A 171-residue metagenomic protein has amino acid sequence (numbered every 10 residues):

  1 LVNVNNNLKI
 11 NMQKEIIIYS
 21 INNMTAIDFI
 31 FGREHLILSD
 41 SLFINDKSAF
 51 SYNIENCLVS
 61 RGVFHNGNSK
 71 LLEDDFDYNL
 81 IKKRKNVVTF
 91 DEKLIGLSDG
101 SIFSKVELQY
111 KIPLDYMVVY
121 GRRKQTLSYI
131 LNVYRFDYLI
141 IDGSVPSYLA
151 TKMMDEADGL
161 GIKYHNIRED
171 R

Functional and structural regions predicted by a protein language model:
L1-A26: Hydrophobic alpha-helical transmembrane segments in integral membrane proteins
D28-R171: Extracytosolic and intramembrane catalytic regions of membrane-associated proteins in envelope/secretory systems
